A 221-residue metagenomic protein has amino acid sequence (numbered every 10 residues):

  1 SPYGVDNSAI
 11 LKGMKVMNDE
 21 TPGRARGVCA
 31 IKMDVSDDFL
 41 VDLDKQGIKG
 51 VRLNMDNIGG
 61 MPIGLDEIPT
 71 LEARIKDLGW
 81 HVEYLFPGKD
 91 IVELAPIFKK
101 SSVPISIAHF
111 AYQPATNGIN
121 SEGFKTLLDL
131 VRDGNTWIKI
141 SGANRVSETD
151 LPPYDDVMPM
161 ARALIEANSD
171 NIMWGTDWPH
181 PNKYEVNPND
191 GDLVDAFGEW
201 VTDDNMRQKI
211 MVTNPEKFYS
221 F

Functional and structural regions predicted by a protein language model:
G4-K89, P96-K99, K139-L151: Active-site gating/metal-coordination segments in enzymes
N7-V28, V157-N168, N189-W200: Short, electropositive alpha-helical surface patch
I10, L43, V51, I75 (+6 more regions): Conserved, mostly hydrophobic/aromatic
F39-L40, G118-I119, D150, E185-P188: Short aromatic-enriched loop/helix-cap "lid" or pocket-rim segments at secondary-structure transitions that line
G64-W174: Catalytic pocket-lining loop regions of alpha/beta-barrel enzymes, especially the amidohydrolase/enolase/GH5 lineages
A163, N168-M173, E185-F221: Mid-to-C-terminal alpha-helical segments outside catalytic/metal-binding sites
P181-K183: An amphipathic alpha-helical core segment
